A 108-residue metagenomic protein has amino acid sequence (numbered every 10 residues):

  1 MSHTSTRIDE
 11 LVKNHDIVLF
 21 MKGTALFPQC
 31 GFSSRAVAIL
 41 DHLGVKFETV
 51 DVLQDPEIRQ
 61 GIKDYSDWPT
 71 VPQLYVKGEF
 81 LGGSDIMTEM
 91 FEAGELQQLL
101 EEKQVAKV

Functional and structural regions predicted by a protein language model:
M1-H3: Short gly/ser/thr-rich secondary-structure transition/capping motifs
T6, R59-D64: TIR-domain catalytic/interaction hotspot
D9-E10, T88: Short secondary-structure boundary/capping segments
E10-K46: Local sequence-structure signature of Cys/Sec-based thiol-disulfide redox active-site neighborhoods
F20, Q73-K77: Acidic beta-strand-to-loop metal/phosphate-binding motif
G44-R59: Thiol-based oxidoreductase modules, predominantly thioredoxin-like and allied folds used for disulfide exchange
D64-T70: Thiol/disulfide oxidoreductase modules built on the thioredoxin-like
V76-A106: Non-catalytic, surface beta->alpha helical segment in thiol-disulfide oxidoreductase systems
